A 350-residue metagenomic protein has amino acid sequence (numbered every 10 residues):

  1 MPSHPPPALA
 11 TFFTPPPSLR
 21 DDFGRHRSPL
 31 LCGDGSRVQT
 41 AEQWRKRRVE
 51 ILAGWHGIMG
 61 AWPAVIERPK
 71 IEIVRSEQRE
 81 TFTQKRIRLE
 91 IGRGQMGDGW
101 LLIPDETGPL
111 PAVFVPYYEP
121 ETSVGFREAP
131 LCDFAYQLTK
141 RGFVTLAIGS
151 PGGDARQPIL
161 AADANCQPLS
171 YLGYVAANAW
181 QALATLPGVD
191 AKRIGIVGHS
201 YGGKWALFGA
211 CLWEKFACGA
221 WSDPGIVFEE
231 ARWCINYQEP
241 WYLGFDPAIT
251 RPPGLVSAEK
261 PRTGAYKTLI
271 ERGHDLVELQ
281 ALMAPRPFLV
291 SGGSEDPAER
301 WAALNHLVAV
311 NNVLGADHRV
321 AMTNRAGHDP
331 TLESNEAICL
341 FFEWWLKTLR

Functional and structural regions predicted by a protein language model:
M1-G57, A61: N-terminal pre-domain segments of enzymes
A61-T107: N-terminal cap/lid segment of alpha/beta-hydrolase-fold proteins
G108-P109, F114-T185, A231-C234: Cap/lid segment of the alpha/beta-hydrolase catalytic domain
N178-Y242, T268: Primarily recognizes the serine-hydrolase "nucleophile elbow" in alpha/beta-hydrolase and SGNH/GDSL folds
C218-L279, R300, N312-D317: Mobile cap/lid helix-loop segments that gate and shape the active-site cleft of serine hydrolases
A284-P297: Conserved strand-to-loop "acid loop" that flanks and positions the catalytic carboxylate
P297-L304: Conserved alpha/beta-hydrolase "acid-adjacent" motif
L304-R350: C-terminal catalytic histidine-bearing segment of alpha/beta-hydrolase fold enzymes
